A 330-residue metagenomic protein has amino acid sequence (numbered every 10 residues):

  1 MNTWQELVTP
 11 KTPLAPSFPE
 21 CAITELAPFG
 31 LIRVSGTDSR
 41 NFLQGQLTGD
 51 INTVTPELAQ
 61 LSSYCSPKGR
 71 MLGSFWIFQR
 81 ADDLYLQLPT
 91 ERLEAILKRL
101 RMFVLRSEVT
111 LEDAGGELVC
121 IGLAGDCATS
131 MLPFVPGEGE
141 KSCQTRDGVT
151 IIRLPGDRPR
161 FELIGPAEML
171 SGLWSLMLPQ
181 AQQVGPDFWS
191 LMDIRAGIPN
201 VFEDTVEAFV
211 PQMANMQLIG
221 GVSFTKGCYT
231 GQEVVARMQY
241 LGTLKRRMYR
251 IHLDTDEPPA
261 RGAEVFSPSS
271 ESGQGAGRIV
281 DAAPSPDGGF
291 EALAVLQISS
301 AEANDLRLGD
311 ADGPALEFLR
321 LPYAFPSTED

Functional and structural regions predicted by a protein language model:
M1-S74: Acidic, proline/glycine-enriched N-terminal capping motif
T12-P19, S62-S74, V104-S107, C143-T150 (+2 more regions): Short amphipathic beta-strand starts and helix->beta connectors
E20-E25, G30-L31, W76-A196: Acidic, low-complexity central loop/insert segments
S39-L43, L93-L97, A128-L132, E168-L176 (+2 more regions): Short, conserved charged micro-motifs
E57-L58, P136-Q144, P259-V265, N304: Glycine-centered loop/turn motifs
E162-H252: Anionic-ligand-binding alpha/beta catalytic cores of soluble enzymes and soluble regulatory domains that recognize
A214-V222, A236-D330: Glycine-rich, small/acidic residue-mixed loop/short-helix segments
